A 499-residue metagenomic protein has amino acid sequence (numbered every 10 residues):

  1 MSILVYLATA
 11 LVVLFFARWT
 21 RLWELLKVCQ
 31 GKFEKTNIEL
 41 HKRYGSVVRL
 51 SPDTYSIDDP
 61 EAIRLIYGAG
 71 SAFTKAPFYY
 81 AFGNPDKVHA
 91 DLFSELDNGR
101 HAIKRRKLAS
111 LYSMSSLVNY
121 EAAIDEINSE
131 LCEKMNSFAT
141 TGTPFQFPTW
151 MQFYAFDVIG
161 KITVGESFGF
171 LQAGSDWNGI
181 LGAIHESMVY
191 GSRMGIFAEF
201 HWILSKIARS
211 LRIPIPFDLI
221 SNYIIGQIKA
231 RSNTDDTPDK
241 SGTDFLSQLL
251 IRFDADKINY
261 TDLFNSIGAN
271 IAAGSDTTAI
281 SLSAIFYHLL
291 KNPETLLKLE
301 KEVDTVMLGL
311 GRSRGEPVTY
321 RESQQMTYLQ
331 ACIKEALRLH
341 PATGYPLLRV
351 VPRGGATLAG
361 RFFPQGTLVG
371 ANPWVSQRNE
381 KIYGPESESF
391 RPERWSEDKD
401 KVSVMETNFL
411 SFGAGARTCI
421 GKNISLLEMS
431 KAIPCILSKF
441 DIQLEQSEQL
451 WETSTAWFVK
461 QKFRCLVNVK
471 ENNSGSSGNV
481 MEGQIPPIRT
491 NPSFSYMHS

Functional and structural regions predicted by a protein language model:
S2-I103, D125-K134, I180, E186 (+6 more regions): N-terminal membrane-proximal hinge/A-helix region immediately C-terminal to the signal-anchor transmembrane segment
K27-N37, N222, G315-A359: Conserved cytochrome P450 K-helix E-x-x-R motif and the immediately C-terminal K′/meander segment
K75-P85, N119-L282, K298, V303 (+1 more regions): Cytochrome P450 heme-thiolate monooxygenase catalytic core
E121-D125, G179-E186, K240-T243, L290-A342 (+4 more regions): Cytochrome P450 I-helix active-site segment
T277-L290, A432: Short, small-residue alpha-helix embedded
P293-T295, M405, K422-K460: Cytochrome P450 heme-binding "Cys pocket" and the immediately downstream C-terminal segment
A371-D400: Conserved cytochrome P450 K-helix/beta-meander segment immediately N-terminal to the heme-binding cysteine loop
N491-M497: Fungal intrinsically disordered, low-complexity serine/threonine- and proline-rich regulatory regions
